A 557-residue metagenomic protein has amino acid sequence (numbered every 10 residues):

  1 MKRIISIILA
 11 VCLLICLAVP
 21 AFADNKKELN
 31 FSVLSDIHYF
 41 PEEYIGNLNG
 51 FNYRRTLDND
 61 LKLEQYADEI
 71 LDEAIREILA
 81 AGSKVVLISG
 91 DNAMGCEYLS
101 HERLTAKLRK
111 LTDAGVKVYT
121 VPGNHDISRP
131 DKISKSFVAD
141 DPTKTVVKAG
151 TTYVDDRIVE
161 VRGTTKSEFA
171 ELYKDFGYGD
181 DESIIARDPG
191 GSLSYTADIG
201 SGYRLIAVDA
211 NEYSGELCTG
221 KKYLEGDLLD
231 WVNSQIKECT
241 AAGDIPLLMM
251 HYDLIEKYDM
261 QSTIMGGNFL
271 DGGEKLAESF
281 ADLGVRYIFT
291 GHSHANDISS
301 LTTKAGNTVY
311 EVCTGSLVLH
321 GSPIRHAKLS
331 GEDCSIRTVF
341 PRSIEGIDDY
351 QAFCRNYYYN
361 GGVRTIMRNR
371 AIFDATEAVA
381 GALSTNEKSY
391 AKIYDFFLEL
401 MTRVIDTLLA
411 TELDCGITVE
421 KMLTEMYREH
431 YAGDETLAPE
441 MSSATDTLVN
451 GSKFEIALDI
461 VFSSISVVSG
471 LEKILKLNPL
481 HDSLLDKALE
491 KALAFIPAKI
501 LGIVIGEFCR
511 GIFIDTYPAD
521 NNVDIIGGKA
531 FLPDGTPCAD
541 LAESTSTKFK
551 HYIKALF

Functional and structural regions predicted by a protein language model:
M1-I8: Positively charged n-region of N-terminal signal peptides that target proteins for export
K2, D24-K26, G346-F557: Non-catalytic terminal accessory segments
D24-H101: N-terminal active-site segment of His-dependent metallophosphoesterases
D24-S32, E43-G46, G190-A207, E212 (+3 more regions): Beta-strand-turn-beta hairpins that frame and shape the catalytic cleft of phosphate-ester-processing enzymes
D36, G90-D91, G123-N124, H251 (+1 more regions): Active-site glycine-centered loops adjacent to acidic/histidine catalytic or metal-binding residues that shape
I78-V85, D198, R204-A207, E216-T308 (+4 more regions): His/acidic metal-ligating clusters that form di-metal
R103-D230, A305: Extended active-site neighborhood of metal-dependent phosphoesterases/phosphodiesterases
